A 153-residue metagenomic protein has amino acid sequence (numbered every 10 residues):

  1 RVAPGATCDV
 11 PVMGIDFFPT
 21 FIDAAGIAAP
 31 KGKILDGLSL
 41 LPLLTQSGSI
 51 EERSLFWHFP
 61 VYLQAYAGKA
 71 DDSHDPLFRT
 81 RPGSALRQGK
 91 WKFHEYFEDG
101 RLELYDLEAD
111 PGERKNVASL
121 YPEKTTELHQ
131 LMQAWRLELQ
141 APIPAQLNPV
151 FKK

Functional and structural regions predicted by a protein language model:
V2-A6, V10, I15-E103, L107 (+1 more regions): C-terminal cap/loop subdomain of S1 sulfatases and analogous C-terminal strand-loop tails that border
F17, F56, Q88, F93 (+2 more regions): Long, internal low-complexity/basic segments
